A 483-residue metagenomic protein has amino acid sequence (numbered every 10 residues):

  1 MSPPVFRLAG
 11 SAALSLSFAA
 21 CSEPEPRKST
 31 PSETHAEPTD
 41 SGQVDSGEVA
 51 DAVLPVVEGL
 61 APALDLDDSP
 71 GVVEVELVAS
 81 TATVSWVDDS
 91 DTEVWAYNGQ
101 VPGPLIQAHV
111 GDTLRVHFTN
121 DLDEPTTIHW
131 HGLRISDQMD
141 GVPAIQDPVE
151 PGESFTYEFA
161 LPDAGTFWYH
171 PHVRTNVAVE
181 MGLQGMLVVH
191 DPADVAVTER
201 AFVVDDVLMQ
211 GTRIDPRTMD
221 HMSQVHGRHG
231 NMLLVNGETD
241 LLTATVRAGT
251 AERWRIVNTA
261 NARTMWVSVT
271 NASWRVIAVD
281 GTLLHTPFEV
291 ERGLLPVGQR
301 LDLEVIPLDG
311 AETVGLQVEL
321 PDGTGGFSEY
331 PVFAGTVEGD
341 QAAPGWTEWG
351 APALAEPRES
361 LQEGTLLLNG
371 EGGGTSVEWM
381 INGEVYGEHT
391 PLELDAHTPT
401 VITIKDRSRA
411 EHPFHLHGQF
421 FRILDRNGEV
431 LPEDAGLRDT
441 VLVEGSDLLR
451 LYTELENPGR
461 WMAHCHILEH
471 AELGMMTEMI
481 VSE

Functional and structural regions predicted by a protein language model:
M1, A20-D51: Ser/Thr-rich, Pro/Gly/Ala-heavy low-complexity intrinsically disordered linkers and tails of secreted extracellular
M1-A19: Sec-dependent bacterial lipoprotein signal peptides
A50-E76, V179-R213, H285-E411, E454-R460 (+1 more regions): Extended terminal and domain-junction accessory segments
V84-V110, G230-T245, G373-P399: N-terminal edge beta-strand
V101-A108, L114-H117, W130-D163, T239-A244 (+4 more regions): Extracytoplasmic beta-sandwich strand-turn segments characteristic of Greek-key/jelly-roll folds
F118-L122, I256-T259, I404-S408: Asparagine-centered strand-capping/turn motif at beta-strand->loop junctions
E153, Y157-D194: Hydrophobic or amphipathic alpha-helical targeting/insertion segments
E199-T250, V257-A260, E371, V377-E384: Acidic-aromatic/histidine active-site loop/patch
